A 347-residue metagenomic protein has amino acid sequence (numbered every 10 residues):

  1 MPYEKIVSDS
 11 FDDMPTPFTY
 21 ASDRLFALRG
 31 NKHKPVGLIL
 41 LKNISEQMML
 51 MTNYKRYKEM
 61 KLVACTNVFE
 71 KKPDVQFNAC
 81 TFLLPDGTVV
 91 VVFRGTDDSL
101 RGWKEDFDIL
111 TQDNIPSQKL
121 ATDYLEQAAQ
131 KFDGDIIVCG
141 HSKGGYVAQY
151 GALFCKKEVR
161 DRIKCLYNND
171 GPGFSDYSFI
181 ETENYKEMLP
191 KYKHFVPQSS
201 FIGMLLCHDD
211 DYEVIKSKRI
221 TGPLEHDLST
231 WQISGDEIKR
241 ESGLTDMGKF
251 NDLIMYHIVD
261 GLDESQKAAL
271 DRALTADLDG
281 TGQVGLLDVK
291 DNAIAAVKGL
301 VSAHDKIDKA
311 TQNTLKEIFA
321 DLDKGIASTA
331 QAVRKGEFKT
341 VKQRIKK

Functional and structural regions predicted by a protein language model:
P2-C80, L84-V89, F93-D123, Q127-D135 (+1 more regions): Alpha/beta hydrolase fold serine-hydrolase catalytic domain that processes acyl esters and thioesters
C139-G144, A148: Gly/Ala-rich beta-loop-alpha elbow adjacent to hydrolase catalytic centers
A148-K157: Short glycine-enriched nucleophile-adjacent loop and the immediately C-terminal alpha-helix near the catalytic center
